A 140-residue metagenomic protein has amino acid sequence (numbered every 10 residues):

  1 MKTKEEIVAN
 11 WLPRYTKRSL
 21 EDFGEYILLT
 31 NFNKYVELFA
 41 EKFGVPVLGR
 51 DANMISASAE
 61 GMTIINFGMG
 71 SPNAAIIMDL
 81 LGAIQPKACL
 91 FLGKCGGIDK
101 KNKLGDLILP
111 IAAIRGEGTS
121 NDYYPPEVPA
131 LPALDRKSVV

Functional and structural regions predicted by a protein language model:
M1-A88, G96-V140: Accessory terminal and edge-of-domain segments that mediate assembly/interaction and cofactor placement around
